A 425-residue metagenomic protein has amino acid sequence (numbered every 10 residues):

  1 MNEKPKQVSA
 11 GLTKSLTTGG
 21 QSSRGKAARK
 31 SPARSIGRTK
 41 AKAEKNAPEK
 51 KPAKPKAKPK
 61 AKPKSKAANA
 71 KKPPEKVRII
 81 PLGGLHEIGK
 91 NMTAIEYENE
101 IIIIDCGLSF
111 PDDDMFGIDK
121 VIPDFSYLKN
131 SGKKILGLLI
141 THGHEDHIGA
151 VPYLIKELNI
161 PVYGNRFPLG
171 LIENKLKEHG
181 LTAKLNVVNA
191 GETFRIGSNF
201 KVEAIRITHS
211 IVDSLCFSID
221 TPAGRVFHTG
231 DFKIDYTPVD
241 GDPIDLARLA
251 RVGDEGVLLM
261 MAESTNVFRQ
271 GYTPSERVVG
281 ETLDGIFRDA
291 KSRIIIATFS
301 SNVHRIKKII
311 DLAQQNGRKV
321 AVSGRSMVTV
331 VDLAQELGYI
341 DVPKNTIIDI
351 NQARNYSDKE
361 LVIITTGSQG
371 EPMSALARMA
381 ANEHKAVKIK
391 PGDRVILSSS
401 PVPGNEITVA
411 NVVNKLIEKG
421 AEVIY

Functional and structural regions predicted by a protein language model:
M1-N69, K307, D311, Q315 (+1 more regions): C-terminal regulatory/interaction regions
K62-L139, H144-N355, S374-K388, N405-N411: His/Asp/Glu-rich metal-coordinating catalytic cores of metallo-dependent phosphodiesterases/hydrolases acting on
